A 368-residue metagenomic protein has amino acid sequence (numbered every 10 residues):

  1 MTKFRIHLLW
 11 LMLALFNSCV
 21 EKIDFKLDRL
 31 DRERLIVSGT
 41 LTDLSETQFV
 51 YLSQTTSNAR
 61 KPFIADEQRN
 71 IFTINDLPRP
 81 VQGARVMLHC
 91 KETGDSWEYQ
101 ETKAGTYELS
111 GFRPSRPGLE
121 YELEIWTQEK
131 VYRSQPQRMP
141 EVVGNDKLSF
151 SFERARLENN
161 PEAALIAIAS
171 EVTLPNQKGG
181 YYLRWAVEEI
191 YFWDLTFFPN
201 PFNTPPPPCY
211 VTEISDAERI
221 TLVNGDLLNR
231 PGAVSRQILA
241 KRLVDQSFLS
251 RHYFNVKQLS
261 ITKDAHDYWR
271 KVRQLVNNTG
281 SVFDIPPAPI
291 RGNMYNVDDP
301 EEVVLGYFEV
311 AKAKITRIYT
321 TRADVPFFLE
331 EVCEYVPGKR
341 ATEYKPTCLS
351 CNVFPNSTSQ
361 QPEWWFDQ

Functional and structural regions predicted by a protein language model:
M1-L8: Bacterial N-terminal signal peptides that target proteins for export
L15-S18: C-terminal motif of bacterial Sec signal peptides marking the signal peptidase cleavage site
V20-Q368: A sequence/structural signal for flexible, mid-protein segments enriched in small/helix-disrupting residues
